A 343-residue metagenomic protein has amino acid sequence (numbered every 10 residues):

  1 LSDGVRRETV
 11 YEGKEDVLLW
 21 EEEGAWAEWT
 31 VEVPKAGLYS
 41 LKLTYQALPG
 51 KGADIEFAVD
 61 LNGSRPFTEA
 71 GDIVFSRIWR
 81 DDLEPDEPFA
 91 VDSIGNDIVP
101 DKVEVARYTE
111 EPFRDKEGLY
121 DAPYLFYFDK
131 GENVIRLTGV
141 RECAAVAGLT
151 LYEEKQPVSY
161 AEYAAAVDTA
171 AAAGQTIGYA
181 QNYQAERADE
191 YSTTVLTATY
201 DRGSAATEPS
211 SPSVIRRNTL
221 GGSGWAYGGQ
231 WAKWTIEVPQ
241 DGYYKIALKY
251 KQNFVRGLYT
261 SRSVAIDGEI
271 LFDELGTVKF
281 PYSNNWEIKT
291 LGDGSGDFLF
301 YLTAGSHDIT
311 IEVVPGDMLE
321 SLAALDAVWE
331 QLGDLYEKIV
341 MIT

Functional and structural regions predicted by a protein language model:
L1-T343: Extracytoplasmic
